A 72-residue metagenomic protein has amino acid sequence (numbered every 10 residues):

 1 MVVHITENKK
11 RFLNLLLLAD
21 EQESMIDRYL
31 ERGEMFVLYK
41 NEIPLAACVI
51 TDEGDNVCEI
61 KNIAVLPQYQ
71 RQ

Functional and structural regions predicted by a protein language model:
M1-D27, V37: Short amphipathic alpha-helix that is part of the acyltransferase structural core
K9-F12, M35, V57, L66: Extended interaction regions within the primary functional domain
L30-R32: Short, small/polar residue-rich loop motifs at catalytic or cofactor-binding pockets
V37, I43-D52, N56-A64: Conserved beta-strand in the GNAT
L66-Q72: Conserved glycine-rich acetyl-CoA-binding loop
